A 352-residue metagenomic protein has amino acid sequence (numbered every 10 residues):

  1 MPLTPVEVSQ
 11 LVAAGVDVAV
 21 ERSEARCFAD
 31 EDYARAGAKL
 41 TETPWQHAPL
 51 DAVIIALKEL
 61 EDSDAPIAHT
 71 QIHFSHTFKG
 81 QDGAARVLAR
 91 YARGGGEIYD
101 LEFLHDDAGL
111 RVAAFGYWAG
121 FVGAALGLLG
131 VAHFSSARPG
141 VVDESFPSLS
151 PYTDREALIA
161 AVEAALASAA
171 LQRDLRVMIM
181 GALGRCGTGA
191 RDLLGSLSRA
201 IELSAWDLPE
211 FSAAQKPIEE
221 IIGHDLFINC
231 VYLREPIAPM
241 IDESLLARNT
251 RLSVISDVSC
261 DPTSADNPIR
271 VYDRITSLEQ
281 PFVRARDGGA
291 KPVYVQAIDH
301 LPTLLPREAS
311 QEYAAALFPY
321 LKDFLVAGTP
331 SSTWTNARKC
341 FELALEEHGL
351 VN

Functional and structural regions predicted by a protein language model:
M1-R90: An N-terminal-biased, well-structured beta-alpha scaffold segment characteristic of Rossmann-like dinucleotide-binding
M1-S23, F28, P139-V231: Glycine-rich phosphate/diphosphate-binding loop of Rossmann-like nucleotide-binding domains
V53-S135: Phosphate/diphosphate ligand-binding glycine-rich loop within oxidoreductases
K58-E59, S75-H76, V231-P236, S259-C260 (+1 more regions): Short glycine-/small-residue-rich Rossmann-like dinucleotide-binding loops
A68, R173-R176, L252: Phosphate-coordination loops involved in phosphoryl transfer and adenosine-cofactor binding
E97-I159, C260-N352: Adenosine-phosphate binding glycine-rich loop
D207-K291: Rossmann-like adenosine-cofactor binding region
